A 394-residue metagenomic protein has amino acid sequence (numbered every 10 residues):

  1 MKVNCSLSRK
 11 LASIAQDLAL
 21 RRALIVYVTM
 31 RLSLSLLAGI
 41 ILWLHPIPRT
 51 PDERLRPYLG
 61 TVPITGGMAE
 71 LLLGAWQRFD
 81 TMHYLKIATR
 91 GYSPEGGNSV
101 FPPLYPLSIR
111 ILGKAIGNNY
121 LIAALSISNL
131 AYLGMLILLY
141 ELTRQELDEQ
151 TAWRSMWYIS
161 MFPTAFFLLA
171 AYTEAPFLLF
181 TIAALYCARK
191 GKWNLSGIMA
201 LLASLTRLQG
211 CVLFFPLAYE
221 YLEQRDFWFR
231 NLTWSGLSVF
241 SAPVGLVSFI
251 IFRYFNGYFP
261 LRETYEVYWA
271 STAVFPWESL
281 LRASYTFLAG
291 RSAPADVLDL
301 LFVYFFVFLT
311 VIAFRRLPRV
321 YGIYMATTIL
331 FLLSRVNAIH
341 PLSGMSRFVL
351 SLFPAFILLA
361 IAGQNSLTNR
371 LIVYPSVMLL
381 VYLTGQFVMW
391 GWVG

Functional and structural regions predicted by a protein language model:
S33-P51, W76, L202-A203, G210 (+1 more regions): Membrane-lumen/periplasm interface segments of specific transmembrane helices in polyprenyl phosphate-linked
A75-N118: Short hydrophobic/aromatic helix or loop-helix immediately within or flanking a transmembrane segment in polytopic
R110-I111, A123-E146, V307-I312: Transmembrane-helix motifs of polytopic, lipid-linked glycan transferases
N119-A123, L139-M161, L179, V320-I323: Transmembrane-helix signature of polytopic, membrane-embedded enzymes that assemble or transfer cell-envelope glycans
L138-E141, Y158-M161, P176-L195, A355: Specific aromatic-rich, kink-prone transmembrane helix
T143-L147, T151-T164, L168-A171, L185-R189 (+1 more regions): Transmembrane and membrane-interface helices of multi-pass, inner-membrane envelope-modifying transferases
L169-P176, M345: Short acidic/glycine- and proline-prone juxtamembrane loop motifs at membrane-interface regions of multi-pass membrane
V239-P243, N365-G394: Signature aromatic-anchored transmembrane alpha helix within multi-pass, membrane-resident enzymes that catalyze glycan
